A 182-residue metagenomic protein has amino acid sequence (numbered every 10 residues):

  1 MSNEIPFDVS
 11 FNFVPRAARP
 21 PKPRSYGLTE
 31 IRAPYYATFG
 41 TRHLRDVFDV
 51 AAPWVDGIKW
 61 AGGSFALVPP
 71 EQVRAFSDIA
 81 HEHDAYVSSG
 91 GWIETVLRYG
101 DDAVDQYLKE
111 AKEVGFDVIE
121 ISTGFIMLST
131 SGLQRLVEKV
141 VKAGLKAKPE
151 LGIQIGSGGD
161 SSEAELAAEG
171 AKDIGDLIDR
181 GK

Functional and structural regions predicted by a protein language model:
S2-A75: Conserved N-terminal beta1-alpha1 strand-loop-helix module at the mouth
Y26-P34, D56-W60, V87-G91, I119-I121 (+2 more regions): Hydrophobic faces of well-ordered beta-strands that scaffold small-molecule active sites in alpha/beta enzyme cores
Y36-A51, Y99-E110, A167-D176: Short, acidic/polar
G40-R42, A66-I79, L97-D105, T123-L145 (+1 more regions): Active-site-adjacent beta->alpha loops and helix N-cap segments on the catalytic face of soluble alpha/beta enzymes
G63-S64, V87-V96, F125: Active-site entrance/lid segments in N-terminal catalytic domains of soluble metabolic enzymes
G90-I121: Substrate-binding cleft of extracellular glycoside hydrolase catalytic domains
D117-K182: Conserved anion-binding
